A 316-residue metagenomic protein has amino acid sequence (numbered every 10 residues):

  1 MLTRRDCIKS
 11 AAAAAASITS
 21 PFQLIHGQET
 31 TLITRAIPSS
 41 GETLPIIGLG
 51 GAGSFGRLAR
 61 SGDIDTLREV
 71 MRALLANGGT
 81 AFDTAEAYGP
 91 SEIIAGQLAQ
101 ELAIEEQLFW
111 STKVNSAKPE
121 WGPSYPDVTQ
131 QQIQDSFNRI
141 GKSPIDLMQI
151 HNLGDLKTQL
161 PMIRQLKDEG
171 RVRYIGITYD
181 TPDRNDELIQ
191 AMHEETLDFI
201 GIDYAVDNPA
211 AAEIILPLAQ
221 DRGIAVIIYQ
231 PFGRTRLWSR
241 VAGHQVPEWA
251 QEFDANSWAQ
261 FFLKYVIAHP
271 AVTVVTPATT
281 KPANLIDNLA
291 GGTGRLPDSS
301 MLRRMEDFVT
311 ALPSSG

Functional and structural regions predicted by a protein language model:
L2-L108: N-terminal binding-site loop/beta-alpha segment at the start of enzyme catalytic domains that lines or forms
A15, I37, D83, I214-G316: Structured C-terminal cap/extension of enzyme domains
T34, M71, E92, G96 (+6 more regions): Generic structural signal for well-ordered alpha-helices, preferentially at hydrophobic/aromatic core positions
I37, L49, F82, A95 (+7 more regions): Conserved, mostly hydrophobic/aromatic
G53, E86-Y88, V114-K118, G154 (+4 more regions): Active-site-proximal loop/turn and secondary-structure-junction residues that shape catalytic pockets, frequently
G53-I64, V114-P126, E252: Active-site mouth loops of central-metabolism enzymes
G96-A103, Q107-F109, R164, D287-G294: Short, electropositive alpha-helical surface patch
S116-G201, A205-I214, Q220-I227, A268: Glycine/proline-rich, positively charged, aromatic-decorated active-site loop/lid region on the catalytic face
